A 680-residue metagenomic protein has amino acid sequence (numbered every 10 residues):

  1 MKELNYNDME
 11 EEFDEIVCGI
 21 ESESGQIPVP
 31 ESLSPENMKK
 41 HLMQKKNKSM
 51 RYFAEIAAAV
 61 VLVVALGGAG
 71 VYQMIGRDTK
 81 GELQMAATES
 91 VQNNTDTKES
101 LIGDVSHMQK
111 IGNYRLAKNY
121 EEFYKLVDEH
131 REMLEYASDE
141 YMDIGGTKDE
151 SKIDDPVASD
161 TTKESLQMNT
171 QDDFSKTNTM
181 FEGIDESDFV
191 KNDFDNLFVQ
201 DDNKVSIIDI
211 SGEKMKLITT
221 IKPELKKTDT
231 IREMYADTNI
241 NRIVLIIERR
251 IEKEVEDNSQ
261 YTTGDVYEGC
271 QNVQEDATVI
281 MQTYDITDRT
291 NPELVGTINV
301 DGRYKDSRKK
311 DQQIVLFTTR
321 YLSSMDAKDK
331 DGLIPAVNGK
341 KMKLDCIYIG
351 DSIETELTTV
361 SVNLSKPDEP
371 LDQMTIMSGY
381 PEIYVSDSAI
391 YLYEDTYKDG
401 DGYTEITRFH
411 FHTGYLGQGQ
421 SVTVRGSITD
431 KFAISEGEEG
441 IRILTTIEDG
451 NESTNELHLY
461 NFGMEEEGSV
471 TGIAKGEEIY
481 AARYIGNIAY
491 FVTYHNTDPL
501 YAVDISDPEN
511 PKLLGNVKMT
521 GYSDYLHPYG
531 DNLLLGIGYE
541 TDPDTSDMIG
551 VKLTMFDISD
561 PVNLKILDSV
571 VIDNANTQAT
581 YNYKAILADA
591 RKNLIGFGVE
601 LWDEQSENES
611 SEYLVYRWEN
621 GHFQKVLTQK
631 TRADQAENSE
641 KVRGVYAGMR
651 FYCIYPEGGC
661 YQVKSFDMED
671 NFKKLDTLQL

Functional and structural regions predicted by a protein language model:
M1-K48: Disordered, charged N-terminal biogenesis/targeting segments of membrane/secreted proteins
E15, M74, D149-E150: Intrinsically disordered, low-complexity, compositionally biased regions/tails
V17-C18, V61-A65, Q92: N-terminal non-cleavable signal-anchor helices
K46-Q73: Internal signal-anchor transmembrane helix that establishes type II topology
M74-K80: C-terminal region of N-terminal signal peptides and the immediate post-cleavage residues of exported proteins
G81-L680: Beta-sheet-rich non-transmembrane sensory/scaffold domains
